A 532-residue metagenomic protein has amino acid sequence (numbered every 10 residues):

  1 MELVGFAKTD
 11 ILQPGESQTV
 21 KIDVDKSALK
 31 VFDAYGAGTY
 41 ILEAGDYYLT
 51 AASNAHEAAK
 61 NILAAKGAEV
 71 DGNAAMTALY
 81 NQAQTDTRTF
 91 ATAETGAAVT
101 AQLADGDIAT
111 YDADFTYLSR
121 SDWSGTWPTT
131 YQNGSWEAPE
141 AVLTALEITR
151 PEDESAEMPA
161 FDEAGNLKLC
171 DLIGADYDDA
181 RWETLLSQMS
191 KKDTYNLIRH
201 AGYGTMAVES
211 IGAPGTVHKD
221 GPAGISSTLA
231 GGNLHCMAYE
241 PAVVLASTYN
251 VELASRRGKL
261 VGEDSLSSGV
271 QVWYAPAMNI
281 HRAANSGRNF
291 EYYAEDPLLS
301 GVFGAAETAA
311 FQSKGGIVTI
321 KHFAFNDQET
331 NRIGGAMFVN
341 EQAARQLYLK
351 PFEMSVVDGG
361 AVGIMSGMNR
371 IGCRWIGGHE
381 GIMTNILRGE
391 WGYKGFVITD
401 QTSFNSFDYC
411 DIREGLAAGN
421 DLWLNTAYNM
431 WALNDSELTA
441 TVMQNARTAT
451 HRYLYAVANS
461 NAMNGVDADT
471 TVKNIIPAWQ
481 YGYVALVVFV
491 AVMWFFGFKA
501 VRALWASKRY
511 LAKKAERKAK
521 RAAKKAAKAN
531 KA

Functional and structural regions predicted by a protein language model:
M1-F32, E43-L49, A55, Q102-A532: Glycoside hydrolase catalytic-domain context in secreted enzymes
D25-Q102: Terminal connector regions
